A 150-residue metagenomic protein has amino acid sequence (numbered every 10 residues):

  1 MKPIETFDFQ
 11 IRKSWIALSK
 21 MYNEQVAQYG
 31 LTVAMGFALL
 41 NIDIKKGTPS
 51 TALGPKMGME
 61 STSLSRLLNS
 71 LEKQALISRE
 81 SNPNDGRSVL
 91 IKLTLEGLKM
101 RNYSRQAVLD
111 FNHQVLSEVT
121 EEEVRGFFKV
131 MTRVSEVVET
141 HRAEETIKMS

Functional and structural regions predicted by a protein language model:
M1, E122-S150: C-terminal regulatory/oligomerization modules of transcriptional regulators
M1-Y29: N-terminal leader segment of winged-helix/HTH proteins
S19, N69-K129, E136: Charged, amphipathic alpha-helical coiled-coil/dimerization segments
Y29-M35, T94, T120: Short helix-coil-helix linker/hinge
A38-L39: Short alpha-helical "packing" element that flanks the helix-turn-helix/winged-helix DNA-binding module
K45-P49: Short capping segments at the starts of secondary-structure elements
S50-T51, T62, N69, V89: Residues within helix-turn-helix
G54: The alpha-helix within a helix-turn-helix
